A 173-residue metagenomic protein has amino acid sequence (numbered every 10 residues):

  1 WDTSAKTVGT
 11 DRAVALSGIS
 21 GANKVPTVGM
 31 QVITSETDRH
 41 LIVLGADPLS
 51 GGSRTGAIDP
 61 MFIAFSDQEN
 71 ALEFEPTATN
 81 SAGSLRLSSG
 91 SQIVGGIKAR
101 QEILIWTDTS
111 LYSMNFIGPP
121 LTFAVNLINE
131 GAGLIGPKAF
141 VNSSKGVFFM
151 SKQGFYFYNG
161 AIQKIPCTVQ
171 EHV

Functional and structural regions predicted by a protein language model:
W1, A5, L16-T109, S113: N-terminal beta-propeller domains
S4-G9, A15-G18, N129-E130, G136 (+1 more regions): Aromatic/His-enriched, Gly/Pro-containing loop or helix-boundary segments that lie immediately adjacent to catalytic
A5-V14, N70-T79, P119-V125, Q163-I165: Beta-strand initiation motifs
T34, P48, S89-V173: Beta-sheet-dominated scaffold domains
